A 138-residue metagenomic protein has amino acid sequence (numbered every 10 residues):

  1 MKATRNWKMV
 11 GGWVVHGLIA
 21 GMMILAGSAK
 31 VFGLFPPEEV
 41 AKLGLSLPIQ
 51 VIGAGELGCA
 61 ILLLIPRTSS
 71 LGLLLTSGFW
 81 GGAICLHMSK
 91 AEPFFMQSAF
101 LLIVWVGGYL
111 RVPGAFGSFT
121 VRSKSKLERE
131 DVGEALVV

Functional and structural regions predicted by a protein language model:
M1-V138: Membrane-interface extramembranous regions
